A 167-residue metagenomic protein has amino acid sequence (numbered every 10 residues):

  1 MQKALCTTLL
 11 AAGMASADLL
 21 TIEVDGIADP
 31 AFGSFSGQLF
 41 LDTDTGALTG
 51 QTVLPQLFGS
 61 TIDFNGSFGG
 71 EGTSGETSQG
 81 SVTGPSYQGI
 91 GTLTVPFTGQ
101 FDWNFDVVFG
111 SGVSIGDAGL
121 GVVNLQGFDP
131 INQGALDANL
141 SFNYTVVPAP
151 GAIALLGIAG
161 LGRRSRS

Functional and structural regions predicted by a protein language model:
M1-A4, R163-S167: Positively charged n-region of N-terminal signal peptides that target proteins for export
M1-T8, A149-L155: Sec-dependent signal peptide recognition, specifically the positively charged N-region followed immediately by
K3, S16-L19: N-terminal leader/targeting segments
C6-L9, E23-D25: Short helix-onset patch at the extreme N-terminus, typifying the N->h transition of secretory signal peptides
T8-A17, A159-R163: Hydrophobic h-region of N-terminal signal peptides that target proteins for export in Gram-negative bacteria
D18-V146: Mature extracellular "passenger" or substrate-interacting domains of secreted, surface-exposed proteins
P148-R166: A short, hydrophobic C-terminal helix/tail in secreted or cell-surface proteins
